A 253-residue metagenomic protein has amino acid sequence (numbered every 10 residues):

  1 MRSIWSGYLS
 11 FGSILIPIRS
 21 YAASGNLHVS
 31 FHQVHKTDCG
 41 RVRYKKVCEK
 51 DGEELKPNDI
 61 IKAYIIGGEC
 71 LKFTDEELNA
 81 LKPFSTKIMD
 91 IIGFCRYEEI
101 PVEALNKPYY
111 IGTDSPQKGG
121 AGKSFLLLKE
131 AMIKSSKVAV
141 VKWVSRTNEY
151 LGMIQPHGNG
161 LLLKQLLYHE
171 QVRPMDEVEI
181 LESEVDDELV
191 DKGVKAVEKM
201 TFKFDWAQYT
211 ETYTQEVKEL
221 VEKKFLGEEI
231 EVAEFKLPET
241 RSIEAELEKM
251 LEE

Functional and structural regions predicted by a protein language model:
M1-E253: Boundary segments of small protein-protein interaction reader/adaptor domains
